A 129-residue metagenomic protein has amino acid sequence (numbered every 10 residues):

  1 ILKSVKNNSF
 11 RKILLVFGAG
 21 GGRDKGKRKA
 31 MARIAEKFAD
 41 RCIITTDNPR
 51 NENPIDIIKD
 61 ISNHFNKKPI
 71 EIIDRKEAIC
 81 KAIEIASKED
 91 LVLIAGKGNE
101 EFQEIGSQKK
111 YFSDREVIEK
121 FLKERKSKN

Functional and structural regions predicted by a protein language model:
I1-N129: ATP-dependent carboxylate-amine ligase
